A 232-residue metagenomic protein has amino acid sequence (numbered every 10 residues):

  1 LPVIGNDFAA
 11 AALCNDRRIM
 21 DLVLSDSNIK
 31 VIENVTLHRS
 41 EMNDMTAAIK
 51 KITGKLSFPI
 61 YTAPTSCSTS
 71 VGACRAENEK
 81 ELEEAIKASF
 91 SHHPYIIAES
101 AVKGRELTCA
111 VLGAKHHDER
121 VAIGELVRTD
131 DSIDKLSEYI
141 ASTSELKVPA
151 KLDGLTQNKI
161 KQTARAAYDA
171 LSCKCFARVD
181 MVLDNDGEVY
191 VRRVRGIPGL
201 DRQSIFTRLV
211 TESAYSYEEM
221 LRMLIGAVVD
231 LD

Functional and structural regions predicted by a protein language model:
L1-A11: Short, acidic/small-residue loops that bind anionic groups at enzyme active sites
A9-C14, T129-D130: Short gly/pro/ser/thr-enriched loop/turn and capping motifs at secondary-structure boundaries
L13-R105, K161: Active-site nucleotide/adenylate-binding loops and adjacent lid/helix of ATP-dependent enzymes
N28-I29, T36, N185, E219 (+1 more regions): Preference for protein termini
S70, T129, R195-L209: Glycine-rich phosphate/pyrophosphate-binding beta-alpha loops
E77-L155, K159-Q162, L183, E188-Y190: Phosphate-binding site of ATP-dependent enzymes
A110, Y168-L200, V210: Conserved metal-phosphate-binding beta-hairpin within the catalytic cores of diverse ATP-dependent phosphoryl-transfer
G124-A177, R208-D232: Active-site "cap" helix and flanking loop/linker of ATP-utilizing ligase/carboxylase catalytic domains
